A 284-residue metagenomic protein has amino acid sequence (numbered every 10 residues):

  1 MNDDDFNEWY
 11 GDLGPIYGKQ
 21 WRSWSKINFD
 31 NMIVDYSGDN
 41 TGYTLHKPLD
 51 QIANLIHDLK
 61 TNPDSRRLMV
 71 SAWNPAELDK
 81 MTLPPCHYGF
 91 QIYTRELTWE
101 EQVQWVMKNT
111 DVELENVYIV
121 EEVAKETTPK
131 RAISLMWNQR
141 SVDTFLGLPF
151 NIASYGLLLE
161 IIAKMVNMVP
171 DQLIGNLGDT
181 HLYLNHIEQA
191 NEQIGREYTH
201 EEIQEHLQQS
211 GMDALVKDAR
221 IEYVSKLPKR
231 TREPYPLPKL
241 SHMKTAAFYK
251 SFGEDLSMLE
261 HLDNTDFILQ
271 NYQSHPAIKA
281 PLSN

Functional and structural regions predicted by a protein language model:
M1-N284: Terminal, non-catalytic protein-protein interaction segments that mediate quaternary/complex assembly
